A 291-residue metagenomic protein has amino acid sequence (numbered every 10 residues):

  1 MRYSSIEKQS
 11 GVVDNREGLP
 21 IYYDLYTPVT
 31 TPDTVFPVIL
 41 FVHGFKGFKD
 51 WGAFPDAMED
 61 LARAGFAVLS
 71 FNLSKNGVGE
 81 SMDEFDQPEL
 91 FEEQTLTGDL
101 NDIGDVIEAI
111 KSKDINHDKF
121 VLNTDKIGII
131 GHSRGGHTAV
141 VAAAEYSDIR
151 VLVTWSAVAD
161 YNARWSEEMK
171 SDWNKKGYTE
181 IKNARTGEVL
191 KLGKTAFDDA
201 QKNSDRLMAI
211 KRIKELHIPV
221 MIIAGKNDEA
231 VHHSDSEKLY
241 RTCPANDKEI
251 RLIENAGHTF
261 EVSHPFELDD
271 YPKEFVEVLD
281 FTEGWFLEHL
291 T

Functional and structural regions predicted by a protein language model:
M1-T34: N-terminal cap/lid segment of alpha/beta-hydrolase-fold proteins
T30-N76: Short, surface-exposed "cap/lid" segments of acyl-processing enzymes
F54, I218, H232-R241, P265: Short alpha-helix in the alpha/beta-hydrolase fold that links the catalytic acid
E89-F120: Alpha/beta-hydrolase active-site loop
E108-W173: Primarily recognizes the serine-hydrolase "nucleophile elbow" in alpha/beta-hydrolase and SGNH/GDSL folds
G193-R212, I218: Active-site nucleophile elbow and catalytic-triad environment of alpha/beta-hydrolase enzymes
E215-H217, I222-A224, D228: Short beta-strand/loop motif that positions the catalytic acidic residue of the alpha/beta-hydrolase fold
A256, F260, H264-T291: Catalytic active-site module of serine/aspartate enzymes centered on a nucleophile-bearing elbow/loop
